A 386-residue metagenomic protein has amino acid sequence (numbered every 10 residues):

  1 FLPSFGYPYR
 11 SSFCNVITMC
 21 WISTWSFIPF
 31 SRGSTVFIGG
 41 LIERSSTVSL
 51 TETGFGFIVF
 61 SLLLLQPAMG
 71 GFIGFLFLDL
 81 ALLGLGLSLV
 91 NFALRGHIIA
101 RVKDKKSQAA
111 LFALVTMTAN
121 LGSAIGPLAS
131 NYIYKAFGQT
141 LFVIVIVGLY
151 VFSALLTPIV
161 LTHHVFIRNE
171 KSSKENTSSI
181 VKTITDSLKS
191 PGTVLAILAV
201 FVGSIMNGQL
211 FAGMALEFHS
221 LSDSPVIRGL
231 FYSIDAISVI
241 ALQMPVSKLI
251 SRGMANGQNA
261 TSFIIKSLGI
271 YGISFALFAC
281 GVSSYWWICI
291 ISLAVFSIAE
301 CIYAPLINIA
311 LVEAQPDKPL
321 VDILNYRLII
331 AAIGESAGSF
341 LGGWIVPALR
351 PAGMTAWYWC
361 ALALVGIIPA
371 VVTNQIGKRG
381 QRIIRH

Functional and structural regions predicted by a protein language model:
F1-I28, G192-D235: Helix-loop boundary and gating motifs at the non-cytosolic
I22-G40, S233-V246: Central cavity-lining transmembrane alpha-helices of secondary-active solute carriers, predominantly the Major
S34-S46, Y134, L242-N259, V346: Helix-to-loop junctions at the C-terminal end of transmembrane segments in multipass secondary transporters
G56-G71, G269-S283: C-terminal ends and interior cores of transmembrane alpha-helices in multi-pass membrane transporters/permeases
A81-A119: Cytoplasmic helix-loop-helix junction between adjacent transmembrane helices in 12-TM secondary transporters
K135-Y150, V346-G366: A membrane-interface helix-boundary motif in multi-pass transporters
H164-A196: Juxtamembrane intracellular "pre-TM" segments in multi-pass secondary transporters
K318-L349: A late C-terminal transmembrane helix in Major Facilitator Superfamily
